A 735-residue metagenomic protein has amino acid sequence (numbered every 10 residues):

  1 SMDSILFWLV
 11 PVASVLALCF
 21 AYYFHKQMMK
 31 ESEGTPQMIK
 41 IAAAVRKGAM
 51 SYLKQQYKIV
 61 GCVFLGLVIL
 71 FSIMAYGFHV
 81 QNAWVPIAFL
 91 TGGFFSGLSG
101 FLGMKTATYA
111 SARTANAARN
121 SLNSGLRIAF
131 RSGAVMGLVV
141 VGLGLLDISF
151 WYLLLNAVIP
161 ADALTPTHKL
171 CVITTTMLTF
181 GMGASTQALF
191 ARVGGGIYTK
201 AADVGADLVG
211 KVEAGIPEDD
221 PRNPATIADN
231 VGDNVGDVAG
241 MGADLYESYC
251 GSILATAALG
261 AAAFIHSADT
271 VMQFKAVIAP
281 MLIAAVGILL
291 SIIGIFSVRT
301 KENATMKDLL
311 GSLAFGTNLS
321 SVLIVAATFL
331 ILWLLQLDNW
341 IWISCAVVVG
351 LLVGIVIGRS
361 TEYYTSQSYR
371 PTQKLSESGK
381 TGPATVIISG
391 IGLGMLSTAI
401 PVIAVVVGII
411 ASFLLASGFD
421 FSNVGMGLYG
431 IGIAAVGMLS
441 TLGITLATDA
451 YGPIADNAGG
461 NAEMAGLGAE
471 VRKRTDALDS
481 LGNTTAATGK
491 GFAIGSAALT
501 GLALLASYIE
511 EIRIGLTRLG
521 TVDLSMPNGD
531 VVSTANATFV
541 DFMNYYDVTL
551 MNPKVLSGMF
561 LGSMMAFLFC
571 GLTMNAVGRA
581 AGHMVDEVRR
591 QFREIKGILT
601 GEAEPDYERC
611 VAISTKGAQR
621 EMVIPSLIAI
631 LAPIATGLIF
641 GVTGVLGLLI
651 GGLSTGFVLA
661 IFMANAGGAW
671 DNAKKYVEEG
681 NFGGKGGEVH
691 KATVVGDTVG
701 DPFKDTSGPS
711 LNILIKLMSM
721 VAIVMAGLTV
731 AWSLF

Functional and structural regions predicted by a protein language model:
S1-F735: Hydrophobic packing and interface segments
